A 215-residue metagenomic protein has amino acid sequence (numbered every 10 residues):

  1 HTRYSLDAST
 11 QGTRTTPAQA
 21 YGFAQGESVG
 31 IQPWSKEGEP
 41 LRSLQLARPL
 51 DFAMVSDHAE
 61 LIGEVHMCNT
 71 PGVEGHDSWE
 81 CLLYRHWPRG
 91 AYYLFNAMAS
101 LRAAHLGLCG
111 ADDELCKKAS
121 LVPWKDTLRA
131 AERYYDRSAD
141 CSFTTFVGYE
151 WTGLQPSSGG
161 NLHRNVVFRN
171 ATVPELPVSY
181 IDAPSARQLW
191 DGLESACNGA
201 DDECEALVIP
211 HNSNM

Functional and structural regions predicted by a protein language model:
H1-M215: Extended, charged catalytic domains and RNA/DNA-binding interfaces, predominantly in divalent-metal-using enzymes
